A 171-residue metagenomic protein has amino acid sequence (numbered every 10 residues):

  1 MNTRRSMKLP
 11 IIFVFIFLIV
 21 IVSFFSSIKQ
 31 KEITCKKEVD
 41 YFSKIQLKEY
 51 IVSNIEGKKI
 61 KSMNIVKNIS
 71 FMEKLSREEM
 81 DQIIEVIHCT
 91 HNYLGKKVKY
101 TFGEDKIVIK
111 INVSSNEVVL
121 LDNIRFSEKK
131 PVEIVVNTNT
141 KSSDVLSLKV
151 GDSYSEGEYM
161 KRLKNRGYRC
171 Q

Functional and structural regions predicted by a protein language model:
M1-M7: Short, Lys/Arg-rich N-terminal segment immediately upstream of the first membrane anchor
M7, I16, D144-L146: Intrinsic-disorder/low-complexity peptide segments enriched for small residues
I11-S23: Hydrophobic membrane-insertion alpha-helices, especially the h-region of bacterial N-terminal signal peptides
V20-E32: Bacterial Sec-dependent signal peptides at the C-terminal "C-region" and cleavage site
K29-Q171: Subset-of-secretome marker
